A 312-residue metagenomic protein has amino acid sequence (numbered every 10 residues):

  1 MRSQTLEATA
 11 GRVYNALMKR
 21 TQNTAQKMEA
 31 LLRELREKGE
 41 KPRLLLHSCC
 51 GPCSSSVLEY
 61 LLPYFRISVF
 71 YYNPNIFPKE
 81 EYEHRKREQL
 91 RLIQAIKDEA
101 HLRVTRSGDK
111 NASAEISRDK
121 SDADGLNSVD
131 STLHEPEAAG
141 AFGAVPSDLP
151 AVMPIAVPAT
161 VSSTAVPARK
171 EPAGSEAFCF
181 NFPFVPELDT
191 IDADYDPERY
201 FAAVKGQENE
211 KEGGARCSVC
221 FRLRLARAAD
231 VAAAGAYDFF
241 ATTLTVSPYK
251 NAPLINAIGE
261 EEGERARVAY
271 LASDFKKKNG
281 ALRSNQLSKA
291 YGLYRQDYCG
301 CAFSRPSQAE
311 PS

Functional and structural regions predicted by a protein language model:
S3, E7, R12-E59, P63-S312: Nucleotide-activated chemistry modules centered on ATP-dependent adenylation/adenylyltransferase
